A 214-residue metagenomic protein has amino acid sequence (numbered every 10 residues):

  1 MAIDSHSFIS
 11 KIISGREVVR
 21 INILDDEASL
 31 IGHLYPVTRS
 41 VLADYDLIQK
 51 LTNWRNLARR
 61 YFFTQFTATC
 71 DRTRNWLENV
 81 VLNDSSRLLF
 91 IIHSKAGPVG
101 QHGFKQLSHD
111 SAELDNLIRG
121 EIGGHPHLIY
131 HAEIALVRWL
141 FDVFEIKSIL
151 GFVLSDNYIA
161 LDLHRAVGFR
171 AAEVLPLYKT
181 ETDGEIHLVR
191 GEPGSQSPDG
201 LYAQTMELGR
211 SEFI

Functional and structural regions predicted by a protein language model:
M1-D44, A96-I214: Acyl-donor (CoA/ACP) binding surface of acyl/acetyltransferases
L34-T67: Short amphipathic alpha-helix that is part of the acyltransferase structural core
Y45-Q49, C70-N75, Y158: Generic alpha-helical secondary structure signal
I48-L51, T73, L114, H164: Hydrophobic pocket/interface hotspot
R55-L88, H93-S111, L117-G120: A conserved beta-strand-loop-helix scaffold within acyl/acetyltransferase catalytic domains
